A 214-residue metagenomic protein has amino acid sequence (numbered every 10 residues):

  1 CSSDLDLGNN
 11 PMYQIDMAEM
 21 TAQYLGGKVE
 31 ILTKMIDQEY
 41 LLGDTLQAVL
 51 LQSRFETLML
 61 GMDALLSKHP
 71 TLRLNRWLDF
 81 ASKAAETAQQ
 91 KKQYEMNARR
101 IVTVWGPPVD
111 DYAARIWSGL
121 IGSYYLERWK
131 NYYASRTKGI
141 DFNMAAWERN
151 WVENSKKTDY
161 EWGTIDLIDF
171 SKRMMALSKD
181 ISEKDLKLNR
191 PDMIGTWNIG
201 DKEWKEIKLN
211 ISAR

Functional and structural regions predicted by a protein language model:
C1-A22, T45: Catalytic-domain carbohydrate-binding cleft regions of carbohydrate-active enzymes
S2, L60, S67-S212: Short, small-residue-biased leader/transition segments that mark boundaries at the very start of proteins
L7-N9, L66-H69: Membrane-interface helix-loop junctions at the exits of transmembrane helices
I15-E19, L46-T57, R76-D79: Short, charged, amphipathic alpha-helical segments
L25-T33, A48-L66: Short amphipathic alpha-helical coiled-coil/interface segments
I36: Conserved, mostly hydrophobic/aromatic
